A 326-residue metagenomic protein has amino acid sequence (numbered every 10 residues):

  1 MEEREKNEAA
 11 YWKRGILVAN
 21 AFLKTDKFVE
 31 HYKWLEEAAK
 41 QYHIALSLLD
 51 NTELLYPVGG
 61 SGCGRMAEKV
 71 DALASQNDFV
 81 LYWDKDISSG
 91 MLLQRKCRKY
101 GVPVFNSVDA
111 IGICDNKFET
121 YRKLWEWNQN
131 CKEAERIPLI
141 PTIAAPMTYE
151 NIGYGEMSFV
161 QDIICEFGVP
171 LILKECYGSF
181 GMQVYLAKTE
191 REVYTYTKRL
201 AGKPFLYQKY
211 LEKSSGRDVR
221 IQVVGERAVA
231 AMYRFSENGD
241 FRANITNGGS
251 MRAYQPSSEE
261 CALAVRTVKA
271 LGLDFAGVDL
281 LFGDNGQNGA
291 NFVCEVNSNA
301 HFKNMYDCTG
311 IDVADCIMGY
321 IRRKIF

Functional and structural regions predicted by a protein language model:
E2, R14-F22, L73, G101 (+2 more regions): Active-site nucleotide/adenylate-binding loops and adjacent lid/helix of ATP-dependent enzymes
E2-E36: A short, flexible N-terminal coil/short beta segment enriched in small residues
F22-N151: Conserved N-proximal alpha/beta basic substrate-recognition cap immediately N-terminal to, or forming the N-lobe
L23, I87, G178-S179, E212 (+2 more regions): Short, solvent-exposed loop/turn segments at secondary-structure junctions
T52, I143, C176, Y210-L211 (+3 more regions): Anionic group-transfer/hydrolysis microenvironments
L171, V229-A230, A276, F292-C294: Protein kinase-like catalytic core scaffold
Y177-T267, L271: Phosphate-binding site of ATP-dependent enzymes
Q255, K269-L273, F282-F326: C-terminal active-site "lid" helix and adjoining low-complexity regulatory extension at the edge of ATP-using catalytic
